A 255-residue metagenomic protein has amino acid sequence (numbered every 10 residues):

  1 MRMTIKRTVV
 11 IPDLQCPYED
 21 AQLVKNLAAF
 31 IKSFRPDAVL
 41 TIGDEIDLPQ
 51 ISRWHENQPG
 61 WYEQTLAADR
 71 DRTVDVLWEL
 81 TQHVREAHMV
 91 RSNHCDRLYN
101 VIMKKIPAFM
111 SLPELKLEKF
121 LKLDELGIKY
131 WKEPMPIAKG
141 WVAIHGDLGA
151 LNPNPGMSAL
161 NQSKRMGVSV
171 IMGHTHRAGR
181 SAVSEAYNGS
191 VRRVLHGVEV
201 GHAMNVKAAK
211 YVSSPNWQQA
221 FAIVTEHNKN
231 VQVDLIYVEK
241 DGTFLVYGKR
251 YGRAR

Functional and structural regions predicted by a protein language model:
M1-A21, A138-K139, H176: Mobile, glycine- and charge-enriched loop segments and immediately flanking short secondary-structure elements within
V9, L40, H88-V90, S169-I171 (+1 more regions): Hydrophobic/aromatic beta-strand patches that form the interior of the parallel beta-sheet core in alpha/beta enzyme
I11-D124: Core catalytic region of metal-dependent phosphoesterases/phosphodiesterases, especially metallo-beta-lactamase-like
I11-P12, I42, V90-S92, E133 (+2 more regions): Short His-Asn-centered micro-motif
H88-H94, K129-E133, D234-E239: Acidic carboxylate-rich catalytic motifs and surrounding loops in phosphoryl-/glycosyl-chemistry enzymes
F120-G140: Short acidic low-complexity segments
G140-I236: Conserved beta-sheet core of the metallophosphoesterase superfamily
T225-R255: A short C-terminal boundary segment appended to hydrolase-like catalytic domains
